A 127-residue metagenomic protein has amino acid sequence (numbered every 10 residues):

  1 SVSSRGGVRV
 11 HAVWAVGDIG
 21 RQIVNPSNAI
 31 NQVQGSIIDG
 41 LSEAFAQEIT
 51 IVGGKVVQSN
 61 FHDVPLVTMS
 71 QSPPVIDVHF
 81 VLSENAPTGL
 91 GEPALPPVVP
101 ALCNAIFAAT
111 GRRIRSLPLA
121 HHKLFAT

Functional and structural regions predicted by a protein language model:
S1-T127: Cofactor-binding beta-sheet edge motifs in enzyme active sites
